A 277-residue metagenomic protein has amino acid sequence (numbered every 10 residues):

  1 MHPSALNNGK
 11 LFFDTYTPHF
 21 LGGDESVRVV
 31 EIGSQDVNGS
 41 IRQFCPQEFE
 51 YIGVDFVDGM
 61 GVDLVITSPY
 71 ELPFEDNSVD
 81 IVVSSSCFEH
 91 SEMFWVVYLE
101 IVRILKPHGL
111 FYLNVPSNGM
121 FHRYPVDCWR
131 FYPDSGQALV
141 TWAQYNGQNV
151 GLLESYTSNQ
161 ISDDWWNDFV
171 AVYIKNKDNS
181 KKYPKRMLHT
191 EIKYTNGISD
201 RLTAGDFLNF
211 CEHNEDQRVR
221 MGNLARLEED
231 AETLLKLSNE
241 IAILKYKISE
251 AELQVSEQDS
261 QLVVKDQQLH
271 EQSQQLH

Functional and structural regions predicted by a protein language model:
M1-P73, N77, I81, K181-E250 (+2 more regions): Conserved N-terminal segment of class I S-adenosyl-L-methionine
E31, S84, L113: Redox-cofactor binding/interface segments in oxidoreductases and associated redox assembly factors
G33-D36, D58, S86-E89, N159 (+1 more regions): Short, flexible loop/turn elements at secondary-structure junctions
P69, C87, V126: Short, flexible active-site loop motifs that bind/organize anionic cofactors or intermediates
D80-E92: A short SAM/SAH-binding and catalytic strip from SAM-dependent methyltransferases
E92-E229: S-adenosyl-L-methionine-dependent methyltransferase catalytic module, highlighting the catalytic core
